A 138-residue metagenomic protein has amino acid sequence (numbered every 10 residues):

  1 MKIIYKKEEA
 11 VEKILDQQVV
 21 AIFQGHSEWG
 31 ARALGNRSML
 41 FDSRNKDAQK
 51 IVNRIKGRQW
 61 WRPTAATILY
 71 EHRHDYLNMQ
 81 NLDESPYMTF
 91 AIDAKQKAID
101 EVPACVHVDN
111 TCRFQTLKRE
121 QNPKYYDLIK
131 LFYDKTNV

Functional and structural regions predicted by a protein language model:
M1-V138: Flexible beta->alpha loop and helix N-cap segments adjacent to enzyme active/binding sites
